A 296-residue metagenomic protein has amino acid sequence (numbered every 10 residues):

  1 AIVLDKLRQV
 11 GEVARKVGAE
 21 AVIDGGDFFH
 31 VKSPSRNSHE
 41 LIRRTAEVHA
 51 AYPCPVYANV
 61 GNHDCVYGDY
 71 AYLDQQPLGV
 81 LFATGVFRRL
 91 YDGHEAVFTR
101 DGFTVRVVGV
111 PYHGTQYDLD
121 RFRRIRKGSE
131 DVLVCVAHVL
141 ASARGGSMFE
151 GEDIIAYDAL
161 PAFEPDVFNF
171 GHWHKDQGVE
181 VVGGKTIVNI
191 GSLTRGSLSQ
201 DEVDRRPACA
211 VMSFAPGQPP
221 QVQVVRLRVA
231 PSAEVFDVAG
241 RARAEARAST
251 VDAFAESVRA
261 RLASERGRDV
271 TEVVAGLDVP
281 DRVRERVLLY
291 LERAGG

Functional and structural regions predicted by a protein language model:
A1, F122-S147, E272-R293: Mobile, glycine- and charge-enriched loop segments and immediately flanking short secondary-structure elements within
I2-E95: Core catalytic region of metal-dependent phosphoesterases/phosphodiesterases, especially metallo-beta-lactamase-like
A21-D27, P55-N62, R88-G93, G109-V110 (+3 more regions): Active-site neighborhood of phospho(di)ester-bond hydrolases with catalytic His/Asp-centered motifs
V31-K32, A143-R144, Q177: Short, solvent-exposed loop/turn segments at secondary-structure junctions
I42, V60, D64-D158, L193: Conserved catalytic scaffold of divalent metal-dependent phosphoesterases
A96, N189-F254: Binuclear metal-dependent phosphoesterase catalytic core
S147-Q218: Conserved beta-sheet core of the metallophosphoesterase superfamily
A230-G296: Non-catalytic terminal accessory segments
